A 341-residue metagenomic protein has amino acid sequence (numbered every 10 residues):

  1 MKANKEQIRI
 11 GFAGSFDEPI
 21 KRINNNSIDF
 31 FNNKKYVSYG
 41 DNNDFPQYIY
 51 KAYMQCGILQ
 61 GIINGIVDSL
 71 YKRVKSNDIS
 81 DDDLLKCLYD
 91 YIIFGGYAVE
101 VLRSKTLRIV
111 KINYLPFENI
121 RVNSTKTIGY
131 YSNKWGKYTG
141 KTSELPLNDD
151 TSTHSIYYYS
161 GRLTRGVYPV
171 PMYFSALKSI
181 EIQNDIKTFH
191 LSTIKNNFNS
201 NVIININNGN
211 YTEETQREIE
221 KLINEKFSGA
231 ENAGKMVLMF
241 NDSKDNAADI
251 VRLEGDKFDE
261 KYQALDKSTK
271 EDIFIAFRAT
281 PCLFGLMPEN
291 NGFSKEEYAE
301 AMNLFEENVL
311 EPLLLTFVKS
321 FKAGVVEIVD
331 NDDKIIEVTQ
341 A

Functional and structural regions predicted by a protein language model:
M1-S243: Structured, contiguous alpha/beta core segments that scaffold functional sites
R162-A341: A contiguous, surface-oriented mixed alpha/beta subdomain in the mid-to-C-terminal portion of proteins that forms
